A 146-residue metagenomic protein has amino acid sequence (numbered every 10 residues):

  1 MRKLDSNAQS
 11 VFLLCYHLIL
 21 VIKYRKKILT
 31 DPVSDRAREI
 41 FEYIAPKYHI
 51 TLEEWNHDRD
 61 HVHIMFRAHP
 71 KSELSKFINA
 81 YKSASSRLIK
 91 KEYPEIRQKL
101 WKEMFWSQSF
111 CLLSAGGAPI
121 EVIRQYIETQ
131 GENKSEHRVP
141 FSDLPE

Functional and structural regions predicted by a protein language model:
M1-E146: Basic nucleic-acid-binding interfaces
